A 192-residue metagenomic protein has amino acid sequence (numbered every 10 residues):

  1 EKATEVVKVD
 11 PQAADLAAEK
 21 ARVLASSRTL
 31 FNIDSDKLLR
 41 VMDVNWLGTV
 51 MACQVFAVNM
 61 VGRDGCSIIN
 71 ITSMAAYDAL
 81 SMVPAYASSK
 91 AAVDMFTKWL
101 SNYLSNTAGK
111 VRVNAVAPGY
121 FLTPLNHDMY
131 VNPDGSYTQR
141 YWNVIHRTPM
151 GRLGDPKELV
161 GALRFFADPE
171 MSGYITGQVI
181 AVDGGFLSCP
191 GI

Functional and structural regions predicted by a protein language model:
K2-L30, D34-L39, R140, V144: Substrate-binding pocket helix/loop in short-chain dehydrogenase/reductase
C53, S89: Active-site helix of classical SDR
V58, N102-N106: Alpha-helical segment proximal to the catalytic Tyr-Lys
S73: Residue(s) in the substrate-gating loop at a strand-loop-helix junction that position the organic substrate next
D78-P84, G151: Active-site loop immediately N-terminal to the catalytic Tyr-X3-Lys motif of short-chain dehydrogenase/reductase
P118-D128: Short, flexible catalytic-loop segment of classical short-chain dehydrogenase/reductase
R152-V182, L187: C-terminal substrate-recognition "lid" of short-chain dehydrogenase/reductases
